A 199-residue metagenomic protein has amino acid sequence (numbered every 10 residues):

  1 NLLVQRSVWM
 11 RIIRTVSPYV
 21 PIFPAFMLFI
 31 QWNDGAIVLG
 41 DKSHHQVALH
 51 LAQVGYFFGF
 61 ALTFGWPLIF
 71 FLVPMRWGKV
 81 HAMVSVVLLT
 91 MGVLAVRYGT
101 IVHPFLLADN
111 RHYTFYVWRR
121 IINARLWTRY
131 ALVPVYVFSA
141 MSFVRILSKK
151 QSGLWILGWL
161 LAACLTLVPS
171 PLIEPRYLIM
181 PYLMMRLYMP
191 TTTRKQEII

Functional and structural regions predicted by a protein language model:
N1, V168-I173: Transmembrane helix irregularities
N1-V117: Membrane-lumen/periplasm interface segments of specific transmembrane helices in polyprenyl phosphate-linked
L2-V8, I69-W77, A140-S152, M189-I199: Membrane-interface junctions at the ends of membrane-embedded or membrane-associated helices
R6, R11-R14, R76, R97 (+8 more regions): Arginine residue identity/basic-tract feature
V8-P18, Q53, I122-S139, L157 (+3 more regions): Hydrophobic alpha-helical segments of membrane proteins, primarily the transmembrane helices and their short helical
F23, V80-H112, Y130-M141, L147-V168 (+2 more regions): Transmembrane alpha-helix segments characteristic of polytopic inner-membrane glycan-assembly/cell-envelope
A52-T63, Y116-S142, L165, I173-T192: Hydrophobic/aromatic-rich transmembrane helices and adjacent perimembrane loops
